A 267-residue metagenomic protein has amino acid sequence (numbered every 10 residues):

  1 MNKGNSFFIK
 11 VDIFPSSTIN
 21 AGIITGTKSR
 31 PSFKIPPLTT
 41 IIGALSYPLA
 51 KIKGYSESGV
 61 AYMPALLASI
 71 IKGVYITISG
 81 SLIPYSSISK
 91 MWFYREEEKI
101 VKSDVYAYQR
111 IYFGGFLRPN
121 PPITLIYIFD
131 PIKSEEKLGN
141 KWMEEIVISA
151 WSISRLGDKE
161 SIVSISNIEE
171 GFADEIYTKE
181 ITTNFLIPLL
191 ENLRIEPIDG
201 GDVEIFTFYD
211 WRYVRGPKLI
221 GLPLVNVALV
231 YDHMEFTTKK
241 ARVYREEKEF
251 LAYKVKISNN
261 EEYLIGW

Functional and structural regions predicted by a protein language model:
M1, A61-M63, F113: Intrinsically disordered, low-complexity boundary segments flanking structured domains
M1-N2, L193: Generic cytosolic/nucleocytoplasmic N-terminal low-complexity/intrinsically disordered segments
N2-S58: N-terminal ordered "arm"
K3-N5, P37, A68-I70, F116-P121: Solvent-exposed loop and beta-edge segments used for protein-protein assembly and interaction
I19, V60, Q109-I111: Residue-level detector of functional hotspots within protein domains
S56-I70: Short, glycine/acidic-rich hinge or "gate" loops at secondary-structure transitions that mediate conformational
I71-W267: Internal, well-folded beta-alpha domain core
